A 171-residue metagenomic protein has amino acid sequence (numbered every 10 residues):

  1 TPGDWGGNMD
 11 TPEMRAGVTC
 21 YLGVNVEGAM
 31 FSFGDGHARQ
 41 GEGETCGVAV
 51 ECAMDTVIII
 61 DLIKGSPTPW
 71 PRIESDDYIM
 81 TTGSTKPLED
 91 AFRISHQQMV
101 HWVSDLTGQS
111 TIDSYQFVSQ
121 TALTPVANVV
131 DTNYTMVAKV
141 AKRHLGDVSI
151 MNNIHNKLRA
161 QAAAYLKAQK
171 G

Functional and structural regions predicted by a protein language model:
T1-K64, Q97, T111-I112, F117-T135 (+4 more regions): Glycine-rich anion/phosphate-binding loop at the beta-strand->alpha-helix junction
E51-V57, D90-F92, A168-K170: Short C-terminal domain-edge/linker segments immediately following a structured domain
K64-F117: A hydrophobic, small-residue-rich beta->alpha segment in the mid-to-C-terminal subdomain of diverse proteins
W70-R72, V148-N152: Short, charged, solvent-exposed linker or helix-capping segments at domain edges/interfaces that act as flexible hinges
K157-G171: Short, cationic low-complexity segments
